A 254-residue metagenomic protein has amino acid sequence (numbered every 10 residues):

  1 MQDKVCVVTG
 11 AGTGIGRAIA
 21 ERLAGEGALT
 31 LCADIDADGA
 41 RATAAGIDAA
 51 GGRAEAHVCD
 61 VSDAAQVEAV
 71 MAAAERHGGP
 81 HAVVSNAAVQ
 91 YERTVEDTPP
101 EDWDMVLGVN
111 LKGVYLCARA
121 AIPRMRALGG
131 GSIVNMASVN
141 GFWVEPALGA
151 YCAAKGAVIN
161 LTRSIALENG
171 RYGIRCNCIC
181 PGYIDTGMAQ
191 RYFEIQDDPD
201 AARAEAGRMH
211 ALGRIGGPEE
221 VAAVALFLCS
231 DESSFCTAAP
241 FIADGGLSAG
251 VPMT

Functional and structural regions predicted by a protein language model:
V84, G170, R175, C236-A238: Short, small/polar-rich loop/turn modules that mediate ligand/substrate recognition or access, typified
Q90, T98, V144-C152, S164 (+1 more regions): Active-site loop-to-helix junction immediately N-terminal to the catalytic Tyr of the SDR YXXXK motif in Rossmann-fold
T94-V95, P99-L107, A206: Substrate-binding pocket helix/loop in short-chain dehydrogenase/reductase
A118, A154, T162: Active-site helix of classical SDR
P123, L167-R171, S234: Alpha-helical segment proximal to the catalytic Tyr-Lys
S138: Residue(s) in the substrate-gating loop at a strand-loop-helix junction that position the organic substrate next
W143, L226, T237-T254: Short C-terminal tail/terminal secondary-structure segment of NAD(P)H-dependent dehydrogenase/reductase domains
